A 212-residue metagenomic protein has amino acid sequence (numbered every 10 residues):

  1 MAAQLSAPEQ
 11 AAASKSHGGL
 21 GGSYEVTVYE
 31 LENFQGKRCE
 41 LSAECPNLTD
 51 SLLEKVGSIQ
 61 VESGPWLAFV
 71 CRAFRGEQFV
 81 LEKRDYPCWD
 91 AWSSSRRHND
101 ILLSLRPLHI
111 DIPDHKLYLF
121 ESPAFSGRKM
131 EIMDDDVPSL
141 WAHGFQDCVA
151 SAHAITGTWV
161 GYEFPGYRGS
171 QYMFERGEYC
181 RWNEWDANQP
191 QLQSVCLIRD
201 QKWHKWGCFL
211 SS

Functional and structural regions predicted by a protein language model:
M1-S212: Compact beta-sheet-dominated domain cores in extracellular/mature segments
